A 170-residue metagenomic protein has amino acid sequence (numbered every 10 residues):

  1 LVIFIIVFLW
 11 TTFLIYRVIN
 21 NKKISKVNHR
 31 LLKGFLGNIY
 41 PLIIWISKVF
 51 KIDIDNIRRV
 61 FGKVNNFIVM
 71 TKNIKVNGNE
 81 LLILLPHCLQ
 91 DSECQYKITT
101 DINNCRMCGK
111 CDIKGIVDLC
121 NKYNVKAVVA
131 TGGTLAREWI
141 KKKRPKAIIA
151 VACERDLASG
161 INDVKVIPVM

Functional and structural regions predicted by a protein language model:
L1-I113: N-terminal, charge-rich interaction modules
I74-N77, C120-N121, I140-K142: Solvent-exposed alpha-helices and their adjacent loops that cap or buttress functional pockets in soluble metabolic
L85-P86, V128-G133, I149-E154: Short His-Asn-centered micro-motif
Y96-K97, K141, G160-D163: Short amphipathic alpha-helical segments
I102-R106, G160-M170: A short, gly/pro- and small-residue-rich
C105, G109-V129: Mid-length scaffold segments of soluble, non-membrane domains
I113, A136-E138, D156-I161: Short, well-ordered alpha-helical microsegments
R144-K146: Proline-aspartate-enriched helix->loop->beta-strand connector
